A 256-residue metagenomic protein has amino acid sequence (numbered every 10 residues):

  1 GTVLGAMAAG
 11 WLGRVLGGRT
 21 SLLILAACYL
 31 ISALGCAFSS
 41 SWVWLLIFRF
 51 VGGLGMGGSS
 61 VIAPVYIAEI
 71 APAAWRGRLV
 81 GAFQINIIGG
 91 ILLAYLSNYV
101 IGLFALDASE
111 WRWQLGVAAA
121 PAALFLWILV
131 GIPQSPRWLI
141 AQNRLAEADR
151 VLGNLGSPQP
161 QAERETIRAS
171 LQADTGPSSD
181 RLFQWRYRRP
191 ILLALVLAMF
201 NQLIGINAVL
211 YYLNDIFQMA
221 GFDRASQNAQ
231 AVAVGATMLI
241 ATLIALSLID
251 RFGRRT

Functional and structural regions predicted by a protein language model:
G1-E147, Q172-T256: Alpha-helical transmembrane bundle of multi-pass membrane proteins
Q142-Q172: Non-transmembrane, juxtamembrane loop and terminal tail segments of multi-pass eukaryotic membrane proteins
